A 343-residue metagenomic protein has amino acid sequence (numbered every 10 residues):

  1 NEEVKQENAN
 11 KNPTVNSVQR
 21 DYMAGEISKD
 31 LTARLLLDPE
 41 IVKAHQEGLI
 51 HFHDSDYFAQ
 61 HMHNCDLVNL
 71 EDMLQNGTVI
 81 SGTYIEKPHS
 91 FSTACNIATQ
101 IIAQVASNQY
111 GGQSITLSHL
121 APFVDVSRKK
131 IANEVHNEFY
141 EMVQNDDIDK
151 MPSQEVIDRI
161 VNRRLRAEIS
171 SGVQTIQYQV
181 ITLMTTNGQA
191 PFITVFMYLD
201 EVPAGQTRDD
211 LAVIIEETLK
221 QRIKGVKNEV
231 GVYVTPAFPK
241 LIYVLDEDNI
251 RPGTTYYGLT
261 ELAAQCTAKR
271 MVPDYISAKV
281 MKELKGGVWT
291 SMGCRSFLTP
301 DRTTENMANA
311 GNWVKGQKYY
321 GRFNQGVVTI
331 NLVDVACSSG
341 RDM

Functional and structural regions predicted by a protein language model:
E2-M343: Conserved catalytic cores of very large enzyme subunits
